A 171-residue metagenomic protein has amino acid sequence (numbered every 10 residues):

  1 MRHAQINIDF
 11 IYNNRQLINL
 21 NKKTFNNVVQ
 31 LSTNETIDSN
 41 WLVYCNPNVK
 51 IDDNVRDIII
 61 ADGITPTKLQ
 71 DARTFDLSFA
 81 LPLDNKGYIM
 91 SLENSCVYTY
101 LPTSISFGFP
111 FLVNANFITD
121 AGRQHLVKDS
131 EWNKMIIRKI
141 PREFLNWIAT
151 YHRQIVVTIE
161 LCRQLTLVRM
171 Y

Functional and structural regions predicted by a protein language model:
M1-Y171: GHKL/Bergerat-fold ATPase module
